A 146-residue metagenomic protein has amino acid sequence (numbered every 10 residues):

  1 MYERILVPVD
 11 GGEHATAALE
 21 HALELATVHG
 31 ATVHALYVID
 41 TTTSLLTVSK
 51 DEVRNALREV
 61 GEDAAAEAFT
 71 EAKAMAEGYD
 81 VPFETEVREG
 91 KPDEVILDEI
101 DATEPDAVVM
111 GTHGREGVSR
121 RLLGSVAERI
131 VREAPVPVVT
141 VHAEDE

Functional and structural regions predicted by a protein language model:
M1-A17, E133-E146: Intrinsically disordered or low-complexity boundary/linker segments at protein termini and domain junctions
E3-V48: Small/aliphatic-rich secondary-structure junction motif
L36, E84-R88, V139: General small-molecule cofactor/ligand-binding pocket signal
Y37, G111-H113, H142-A143: Short secondary-structure boundary segments
I39-A64: Acidic, proline/glycine-rich short linear motifs
K50-R54, A102-T103, V126-A127: Short, hinge-like loop/turn segments at secondary-structure boundaries
A74-V108, D145-E146: Structural beta-alpha unit
M110-R129: Glycine-rich, Arg-bearing micro-motifs that act as flexible, cationic patches
